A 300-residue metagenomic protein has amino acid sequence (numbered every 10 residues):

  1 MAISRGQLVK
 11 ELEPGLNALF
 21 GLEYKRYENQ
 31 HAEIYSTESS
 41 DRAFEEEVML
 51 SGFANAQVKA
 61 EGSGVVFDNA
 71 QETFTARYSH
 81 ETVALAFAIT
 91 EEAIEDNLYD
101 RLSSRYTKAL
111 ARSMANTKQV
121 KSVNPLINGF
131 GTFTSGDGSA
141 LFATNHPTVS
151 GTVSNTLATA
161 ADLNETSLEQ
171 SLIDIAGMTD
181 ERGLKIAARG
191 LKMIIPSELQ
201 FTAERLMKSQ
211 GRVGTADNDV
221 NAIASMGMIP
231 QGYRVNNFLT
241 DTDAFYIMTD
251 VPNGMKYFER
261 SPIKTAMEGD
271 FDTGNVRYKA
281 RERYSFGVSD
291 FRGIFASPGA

Functional and structural regions predicted by a protein language model:
M1-Y27: N-terminal alpha-helical "arm" segments
A2-K10, F142-D180, A187-K192, E198-A300: Sequence/fold signature of self-assembling virion shell proteins
K25-V83: Assembly/oligomerization interface modules of large self-assembling protein complexes
T73, R77, E92-T107, A158-A161 (+2 more regions): Short, charged/polar micro-motifs that form catalytic or ligand-binding hotspots
T75, T90-I94, A115, S122 (+4 more regions): An acidic- and aromatic-residue-enriched active-site/binding cleft used to recognize and process polar
E81-D96, V149-V153, A187-K192: Glycine-rich, often proline-containing surface loops adjacent to acidic residues and nearby aromatics that form
T82, N97, R101, R105 (+4 more regions): Short, well-structured alpha-helical interface segments that form or flank functional binding sites
N97-R105, R112-G177: Alpha-helical scaffold segments that mediate packing/assembly in large oligomeric complexes
